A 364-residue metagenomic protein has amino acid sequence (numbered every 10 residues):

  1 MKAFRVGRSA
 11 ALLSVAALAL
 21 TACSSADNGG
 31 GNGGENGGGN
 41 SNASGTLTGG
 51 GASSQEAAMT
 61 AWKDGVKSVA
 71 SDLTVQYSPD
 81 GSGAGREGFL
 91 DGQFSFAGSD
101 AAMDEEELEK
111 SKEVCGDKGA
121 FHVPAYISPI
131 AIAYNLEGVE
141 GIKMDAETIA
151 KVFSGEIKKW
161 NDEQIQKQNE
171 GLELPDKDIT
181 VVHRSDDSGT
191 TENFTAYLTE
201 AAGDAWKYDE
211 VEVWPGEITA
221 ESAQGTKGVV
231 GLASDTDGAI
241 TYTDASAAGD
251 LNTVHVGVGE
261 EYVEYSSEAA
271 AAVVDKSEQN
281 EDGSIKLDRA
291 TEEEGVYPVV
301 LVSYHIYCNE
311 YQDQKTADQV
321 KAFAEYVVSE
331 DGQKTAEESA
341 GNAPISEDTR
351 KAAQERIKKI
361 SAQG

Functional and structural regions predicted by a protein language model:
K2-F4, R8, S41, L172-K177 (+1 more regions): Extracellular/periplasmic juxtamembrane helices and adjacent flexible linkers that interface with membrane partners
A19-A22: C-terminal motif of bacterial Sec signal peptides marking the signal peptidase cleavage site
S24-D27: Bacterial signal peptide processing site
G33-Q166, L232, T243-G249: N-terminal segment of the mature folded domain
T60-D72, L90-F94, A102, Y134-E137 (+9 more regions): Sec-exported extracytoplasmic/periplasmic mature domains
R86, D187-K276: Ligand-binding pocket segment of bilobal, Venus flytrap-like solute-binding proteins
D117-Y134, H255-I306: Periplasmic-binding protein-like
P129-A133, V139-K227: Extracytoplasmic ligand-binding site segments that recognize negatively charged/polar headgroups
